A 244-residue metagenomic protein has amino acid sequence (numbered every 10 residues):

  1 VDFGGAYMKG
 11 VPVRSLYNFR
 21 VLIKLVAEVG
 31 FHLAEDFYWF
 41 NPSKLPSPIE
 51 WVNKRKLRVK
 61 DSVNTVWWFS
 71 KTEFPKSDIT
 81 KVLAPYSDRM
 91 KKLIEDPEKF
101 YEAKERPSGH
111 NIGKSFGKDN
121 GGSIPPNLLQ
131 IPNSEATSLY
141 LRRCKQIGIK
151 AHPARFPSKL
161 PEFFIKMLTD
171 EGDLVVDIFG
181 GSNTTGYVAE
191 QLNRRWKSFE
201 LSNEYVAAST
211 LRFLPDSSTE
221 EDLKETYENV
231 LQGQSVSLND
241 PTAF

Functional and structural regions predicted by a protein language model:
V1-A208, D216, L223, L238-F244: Core catalytic lobe of class I
E225-S235: Post-kinase regulatory C-tail/linker adjacent to protein kinase catalytic domains
